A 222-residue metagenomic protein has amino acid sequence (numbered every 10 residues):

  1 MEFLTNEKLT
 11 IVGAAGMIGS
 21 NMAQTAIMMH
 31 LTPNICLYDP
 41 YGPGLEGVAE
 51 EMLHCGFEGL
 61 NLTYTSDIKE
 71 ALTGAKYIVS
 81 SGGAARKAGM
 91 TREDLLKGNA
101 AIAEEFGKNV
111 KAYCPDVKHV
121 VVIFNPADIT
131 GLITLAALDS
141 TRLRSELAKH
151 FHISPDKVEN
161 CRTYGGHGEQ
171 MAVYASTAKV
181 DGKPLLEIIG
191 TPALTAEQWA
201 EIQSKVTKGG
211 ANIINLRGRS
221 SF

Functional and structural regions predicted by a protein language model:
N6, L31-K76, A84-R86, M90-T91: Conserved N-terminal Rossmann-fold NAD(P) cofactor-binding segment
A15: Conserved glycine-rich cofactor-binding loop
G19-S20: N-terminal Rossmann-fold NAD(P) dinucleotide-binding loop
A23-Q24, G107: Generic hydrophobic/aromatic pocket-lining and core-packing "Φ" positions
V79-S80, V122: Redox-cofactor binding/interface segments in oxidoreductases and associated redox assembly factors
R92-E146: Rossmann-like NAD(P)(H) cofactor-binding subdomain of soluble oxidoreductases
L132-I133, D139-F222: C-terminal substrate-binding/catalytic lobe of Rossmann-fold NAD(P)-dependent dehydrogenases
